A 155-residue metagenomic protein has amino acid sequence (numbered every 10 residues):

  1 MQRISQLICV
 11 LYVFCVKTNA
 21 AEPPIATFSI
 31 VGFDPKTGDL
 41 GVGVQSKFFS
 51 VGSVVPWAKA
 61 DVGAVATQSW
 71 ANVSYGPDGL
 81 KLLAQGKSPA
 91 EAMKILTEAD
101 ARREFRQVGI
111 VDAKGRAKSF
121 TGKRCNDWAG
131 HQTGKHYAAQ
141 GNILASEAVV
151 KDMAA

Functional and structural regions predicted by a protein language model:
M1-I4: Positively charged n-region of N-terminal signal peptides that target proteins for export
K17-N19: Intrinsically disordered, low-complexity polyampholyte segments enriched for Lys and acidic residues
A21-A155: Alpha/propeptide regions of enzymes that mature by internal proteolysis
